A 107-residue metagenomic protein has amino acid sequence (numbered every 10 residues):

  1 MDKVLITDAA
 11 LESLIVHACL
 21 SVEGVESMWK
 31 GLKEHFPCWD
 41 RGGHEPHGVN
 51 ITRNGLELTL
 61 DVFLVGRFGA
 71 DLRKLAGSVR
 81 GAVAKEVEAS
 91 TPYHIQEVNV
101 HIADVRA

Functional and structural regions predicted by a protein language model:
M1-A70, G77, A89, Y93-A107: Contiguous, often N-terminal, cationic amphipathic patches that form binding interfaces
